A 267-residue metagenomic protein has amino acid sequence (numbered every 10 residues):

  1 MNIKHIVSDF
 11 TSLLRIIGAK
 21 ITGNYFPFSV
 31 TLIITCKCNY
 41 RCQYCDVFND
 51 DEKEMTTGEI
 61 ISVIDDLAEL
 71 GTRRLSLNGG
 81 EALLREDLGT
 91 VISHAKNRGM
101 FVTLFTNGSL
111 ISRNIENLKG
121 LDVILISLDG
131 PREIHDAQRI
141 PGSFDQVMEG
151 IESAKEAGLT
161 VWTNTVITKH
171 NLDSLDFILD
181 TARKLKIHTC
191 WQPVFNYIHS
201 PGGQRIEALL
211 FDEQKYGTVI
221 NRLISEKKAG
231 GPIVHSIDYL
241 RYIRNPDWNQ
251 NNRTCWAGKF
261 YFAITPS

Functional and structural regions predicted by a protein language model:
M1, R98-F101, D122-V123, S127-D129 (+2 more regions): Radical SAM enzyme [4Fe-4S]-AdoMet core and its adjacent flexible, acidic and glycine-rich loops/tails across
I3-N114: Conserved alpha-helical substructure of the radical SAM core
R41, P266-S267: Residue-level recognition of short loop/turn positions
D87-L88, N114-I115, H135-D136, P201: Short glycine-/acidic-enriched loop or helix-start segments at secondary-structure transitions that form or flank
L118-K119: A short, aliphatic-rich alpha-helical micro-motif
